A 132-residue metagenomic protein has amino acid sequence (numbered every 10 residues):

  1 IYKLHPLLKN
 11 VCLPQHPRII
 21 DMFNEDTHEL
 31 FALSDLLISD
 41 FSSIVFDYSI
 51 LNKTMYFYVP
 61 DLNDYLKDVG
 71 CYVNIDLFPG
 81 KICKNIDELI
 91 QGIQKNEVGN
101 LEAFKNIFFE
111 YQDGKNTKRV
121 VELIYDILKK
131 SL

Functional and structural regions predicted by a protein language model:
I1, I20, L36-I38, Y56 (+1 more regions): Hydrophobic/aromatic beta-strand patches that form the interior of the parallel beta-sheet core in alpha/beta enzyme
I1-M22: Catalytic donor nucleotide-activated moiety binding site of glycosyltransferases and closely related
P6, L101-A103, S131: A nucleotide-sugar donor-handling region in carbohydrate enzymes
V11-P14, S43-F109: Catalytic binding pocket for nucleotide-activated donors in carbohydrate/polymer assembly enzymes
E25-L33: Short acidic alpha-helix that forms the nucleotide-activated donor recognition element in Leloir-type transferases
T27, I86-D87, T117: Residues at or immediately preceding the N-termini of alpha-helices
A32-S43: Acidic donor-binding loop of glycosyltransferase active sites
D113-L132: C-terminal alpha-helical cap of glycosyltransferases
